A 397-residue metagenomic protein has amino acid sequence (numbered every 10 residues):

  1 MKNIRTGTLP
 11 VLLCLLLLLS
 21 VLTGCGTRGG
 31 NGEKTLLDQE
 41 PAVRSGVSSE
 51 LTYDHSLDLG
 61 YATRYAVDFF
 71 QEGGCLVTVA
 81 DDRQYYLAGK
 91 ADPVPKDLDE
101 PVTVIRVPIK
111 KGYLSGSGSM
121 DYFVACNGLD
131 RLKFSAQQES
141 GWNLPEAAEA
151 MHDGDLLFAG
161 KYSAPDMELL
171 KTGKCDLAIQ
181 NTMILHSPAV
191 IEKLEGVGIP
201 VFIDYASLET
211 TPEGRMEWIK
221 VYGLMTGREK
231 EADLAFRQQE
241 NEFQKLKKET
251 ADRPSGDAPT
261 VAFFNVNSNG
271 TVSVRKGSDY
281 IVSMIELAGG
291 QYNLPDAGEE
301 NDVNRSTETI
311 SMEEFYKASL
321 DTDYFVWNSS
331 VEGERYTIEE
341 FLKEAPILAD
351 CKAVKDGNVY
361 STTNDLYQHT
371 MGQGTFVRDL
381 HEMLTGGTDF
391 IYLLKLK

Functional and structural regions predicted by a protein language model:
M1-L12: Bacterial N-terminal signal peptides that target proteins for export
S20-G24: C-terminal motif of bacterial Sec signal peptides marking the signal peptidase cleavage site
C25-M120, E231-F263, T388-K397: Bacterial Sec-exported substrate-binding components of ABC uptake systems
G32, L37-E40, E209-N241, Y324-K397: Structured C-terminal subdomain patch of bacterial secreted/periplasmic proteins
G73, T78-D81, Y85-G173, L177-I184: A short, structured surface patch at a secondary-structure boundary
K110, S117-V124, S135-E146, H186-A189 (+3 more regions): Extracytoplasmic ligand-binding site segments that recognize negatively charged/polar headgroups
K111-L114, R131-S135, L177-N181, V201-D204 (+4 more regions): Structural recognition of the beta-strand scaffold that forms the well-ordered cores of secreted hydrolase catalytic
K248-Y336: Flexible, glycine-rich surface segments
